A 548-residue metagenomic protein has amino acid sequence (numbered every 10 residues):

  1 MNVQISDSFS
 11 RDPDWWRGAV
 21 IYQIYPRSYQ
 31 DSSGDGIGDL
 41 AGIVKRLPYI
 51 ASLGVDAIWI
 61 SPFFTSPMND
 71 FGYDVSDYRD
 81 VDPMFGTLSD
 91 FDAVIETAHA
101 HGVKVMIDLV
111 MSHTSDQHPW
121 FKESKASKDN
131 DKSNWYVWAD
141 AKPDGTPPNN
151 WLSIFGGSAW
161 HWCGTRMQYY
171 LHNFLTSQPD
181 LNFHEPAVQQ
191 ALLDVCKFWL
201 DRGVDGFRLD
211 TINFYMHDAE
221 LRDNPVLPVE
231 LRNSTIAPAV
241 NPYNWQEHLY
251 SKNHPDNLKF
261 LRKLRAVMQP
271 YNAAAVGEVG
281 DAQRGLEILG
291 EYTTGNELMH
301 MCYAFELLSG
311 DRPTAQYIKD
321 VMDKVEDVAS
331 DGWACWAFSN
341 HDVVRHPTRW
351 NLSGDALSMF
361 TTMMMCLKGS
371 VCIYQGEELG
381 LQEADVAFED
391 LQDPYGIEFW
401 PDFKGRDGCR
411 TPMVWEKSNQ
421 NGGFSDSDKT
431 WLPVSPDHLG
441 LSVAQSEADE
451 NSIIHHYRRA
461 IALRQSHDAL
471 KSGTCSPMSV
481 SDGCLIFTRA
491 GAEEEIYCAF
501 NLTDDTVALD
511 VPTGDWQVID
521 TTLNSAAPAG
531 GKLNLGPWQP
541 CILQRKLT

Functional and structural regions predicted by a protein language model:
N2, W15-G18, E220, N224-N253 (+7 more regions): Loop/helix patches that line or flank the sugar-binding groove of alpha-linked glycan CAZymes
N2-K197, D201, F214-Q283, M413 (+1 more regions): Acidic/aromatic-lined carbohydrate-recognition and catalytic surfaces of CAZymes acting on diverse glycans
I58, F207-L209: Hydrophobic residues within beta-strands of alpha/beta enzymes
M106-I107, R208, V276, A337-F338 (+2 more regions): Generic enzyme active-site microenvironment
L502-G514: Surface-exposed beta-strand/loop patches in extracellular or lumenal glycoproteins
P512-L523: Solvent-exposed beta-hairpin/edge-strand motifs
A529-T548: C-terminal beta-strand-rich structural cap/linker in extracellular carbohydrate-active enzymes
